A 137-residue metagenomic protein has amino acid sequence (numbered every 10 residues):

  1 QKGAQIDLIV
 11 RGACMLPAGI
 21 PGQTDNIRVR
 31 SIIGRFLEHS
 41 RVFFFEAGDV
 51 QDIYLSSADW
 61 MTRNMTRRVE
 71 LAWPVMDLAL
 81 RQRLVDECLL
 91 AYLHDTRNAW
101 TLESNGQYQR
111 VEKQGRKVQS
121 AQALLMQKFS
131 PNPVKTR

Functional and structural regions predicted by a protein language model:
Q1-R137: PLD/PLD-like phosphodiesterase catalytic module centered on the HKD motif
